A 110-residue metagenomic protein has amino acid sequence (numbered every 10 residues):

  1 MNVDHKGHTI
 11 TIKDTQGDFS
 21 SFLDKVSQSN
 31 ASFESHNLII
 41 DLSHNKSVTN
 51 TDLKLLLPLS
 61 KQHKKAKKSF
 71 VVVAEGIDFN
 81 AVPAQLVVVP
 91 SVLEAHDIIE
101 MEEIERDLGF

Functional and structural regions predicted by a protein language model:
M1-S27, H44: STAS-typified acidic loop motif
D4-K6, A31-E34, H63-K65: Flexible, charged surface loops at secondary-structure boundaries
H8-T9, S35-I40, K67-V71: Hydrophobic beta-strand segments of well-ordered beta-sheets in folded domains
L23, S27-L53: Short, glycine-/small-residue-enriched flexible loop/hinge segments at domain edges that mediate gating
K54-P58: Alpha-helical scaffolding segments of alpha/beta enzyme cores, especially the outer helices of TIM-barrel or partial
S60-V82: Short aromatic-glycine-(Arg/Gly/Cys) micro-motifs in beta-strand/loop hairpins
V87-L93: Short acidic-hydrophobic, aromatic-tinged amphipathic segments that line or gate anion-handling sites
H96-F110: A charged, well-structured terminal subsegment
